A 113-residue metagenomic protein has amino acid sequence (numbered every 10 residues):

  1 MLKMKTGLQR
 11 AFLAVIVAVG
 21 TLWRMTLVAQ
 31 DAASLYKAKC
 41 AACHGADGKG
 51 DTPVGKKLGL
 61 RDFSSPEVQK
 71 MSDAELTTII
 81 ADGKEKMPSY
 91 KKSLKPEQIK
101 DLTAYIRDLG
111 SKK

Functional and structural regions predicted by a protein language model:
M1-V28, D108-K113: Post-cleavage N-terminal segment of exported redox proteins
V19-L35, D51, P66: Electrostatic cytochrome c docking/interface patches
Q30, K70, S93-E97: Soluble non-cytosolic domains of exported or imported proteins
A33-G59, K84-K86, D108-K113: Periplasmic/extracellular electron-transfer cofactor-ligation site, primarily the c-type cytochrome heme-c attachment
K49-T78: Gly/Gly-Pro-rich "capping" loops immediately C-terminal to redox-active cysteine motifs in periplasmic/lumenal
S64, P88-K91: Residue-level detector of conserved, well-ordered beta-strand and adjacent loop positions that form binding/recognition
I79-I80, K91-K113: C-terminal capping alpha-helices of c-type cytochrome domains
